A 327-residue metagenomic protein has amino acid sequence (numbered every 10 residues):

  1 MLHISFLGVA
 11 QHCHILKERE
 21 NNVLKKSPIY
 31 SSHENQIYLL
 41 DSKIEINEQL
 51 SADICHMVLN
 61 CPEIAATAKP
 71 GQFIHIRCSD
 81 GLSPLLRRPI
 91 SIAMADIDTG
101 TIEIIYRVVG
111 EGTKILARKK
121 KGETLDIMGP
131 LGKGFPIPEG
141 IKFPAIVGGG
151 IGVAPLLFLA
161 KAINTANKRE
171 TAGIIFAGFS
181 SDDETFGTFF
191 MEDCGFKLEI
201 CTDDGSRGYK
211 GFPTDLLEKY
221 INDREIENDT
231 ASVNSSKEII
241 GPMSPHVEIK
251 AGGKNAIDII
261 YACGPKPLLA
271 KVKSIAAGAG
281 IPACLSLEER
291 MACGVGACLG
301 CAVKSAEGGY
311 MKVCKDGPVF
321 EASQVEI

Functional and structural regions predicted by a protein language model:
I29-K121: Ferredoxin-reductase
Y38, Y310-I327: Short, basic/aromatic-enriched C-terminal tail that caps enzymatic domains
E111-L285: FNR/FR-type flavoprotein reductase catalytic core
K266-P267, E288-G317: Local cysteine-cluster metal-coordination motifs and their immediate loop/turn environment, predominantly Fe-S cluster
